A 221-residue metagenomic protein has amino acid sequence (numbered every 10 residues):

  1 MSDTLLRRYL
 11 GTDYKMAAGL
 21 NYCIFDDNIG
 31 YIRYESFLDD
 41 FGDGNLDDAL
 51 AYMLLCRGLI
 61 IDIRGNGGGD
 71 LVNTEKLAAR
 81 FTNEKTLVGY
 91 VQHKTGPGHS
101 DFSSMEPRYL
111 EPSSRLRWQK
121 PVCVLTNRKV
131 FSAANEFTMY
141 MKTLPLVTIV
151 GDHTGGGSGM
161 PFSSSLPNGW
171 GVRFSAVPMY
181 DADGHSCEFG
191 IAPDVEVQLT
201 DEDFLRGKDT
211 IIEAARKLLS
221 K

Functional and structural regions predicted by a protein language model:
M1-L59, I63-G89, F102-P107, S165 (+2 more regions): Flexible, low-complexity junctional segments that flank or bridge functional domains
I32, I61, F81, V122 (+3 more regions): Terminal peptide-recognition signature
R33-F37, D62-G65, Q92-K94, L125-K129 (+2 more regions): Active-site-proximal beta-strand/loop segments in catalytic clefts of secreted hydrolases
S36-G44, G68-E75, L116, R128-N135 (+1 more regions): Soluble non-cytosolic domains of exported or imported proteins
D43-L50, T74-A78, V122, A134-T138 (+2 more regions): Extracytoplasmic/secreted envelope proteins and their assembly/folding machinery, especially bacterial periplasmic
G68-P121, G159-S165, A176-C187, E196 (+1 more regions): Gly/Ser/Thr-rich loop/hinge elements
P121-T143, T148-G155: Extended C-terminal subregions enriched in glycine
P193-K221: Low-complexity, Gly/Ser/Thr/Pro-rich intrinsically disordered linker/tail segments
